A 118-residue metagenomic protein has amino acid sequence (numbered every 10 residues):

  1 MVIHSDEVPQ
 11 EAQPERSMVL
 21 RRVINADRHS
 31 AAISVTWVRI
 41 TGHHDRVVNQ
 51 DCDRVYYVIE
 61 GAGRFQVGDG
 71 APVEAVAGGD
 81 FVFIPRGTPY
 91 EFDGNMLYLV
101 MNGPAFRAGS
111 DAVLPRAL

Functional and structural regions predicted by a protein language model:
M1-S34, R39-V47, V113-L118: A short, N-terminal "cap"/entry segment at the start of jelly-roll beta-barrel domains of the cupin/DSBH fold
A32, N95-V113: A short hydrophobic beta-strand segment most commonly corresponding to one strand of the jelly-roll/cupin
W37-I40, N49-V67: Short, conserved beta-strand element in jelly-roll/cupin
V47-Q50, Y90: Histidine-centered divalent metal-coordination motifs
V55, A71-V73, Y98-L99, R107: Short, surface-exposed beta-strand-loop junctions and turns on beta-sheet-rich folds
G70-G87: Short acidic-glycine-tyrosine-enriched beta hairpin
G87-T88, D93: Short, surface-exposed secondary-structure boundary micro-motifs
